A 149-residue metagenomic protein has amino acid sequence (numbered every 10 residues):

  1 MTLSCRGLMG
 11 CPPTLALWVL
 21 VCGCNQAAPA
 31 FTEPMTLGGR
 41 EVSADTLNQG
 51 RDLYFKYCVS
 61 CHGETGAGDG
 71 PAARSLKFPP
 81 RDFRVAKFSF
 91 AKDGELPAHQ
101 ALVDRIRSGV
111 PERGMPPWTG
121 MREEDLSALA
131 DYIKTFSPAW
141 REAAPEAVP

Functional and structural regions predicted by a protein language model:
T2-T14: Bacterial N-terminal signal peptides that target proteins for export
L20-G23: C-terminal motif of bacterial Sec signal peptides marking the signal peptidase cleavage site
N25-L53, A143-P149: Electrostatic cytochrome c docking/interface patches
A27-A30, R51-F78, S108-G114, F136-A143: Periplasmic/extracellular electron-transfer cofactor-ligation site, primarily the c-type cytochrome heme-c attachment
A44-N48, D52-F55, K92-P97, E123: Short, solvent-exposed loop/helix junctions and linker helices that flank or host conserved functional motifs
S75-T119, L126-I133: Extracytoplasmic electron-transfer domains, predominantly the class I c-type cytochrome c fold
E124-P149: A charged, solvent-exposed segment within the mature domains of Sec-exported extracytoplasmic proteins
